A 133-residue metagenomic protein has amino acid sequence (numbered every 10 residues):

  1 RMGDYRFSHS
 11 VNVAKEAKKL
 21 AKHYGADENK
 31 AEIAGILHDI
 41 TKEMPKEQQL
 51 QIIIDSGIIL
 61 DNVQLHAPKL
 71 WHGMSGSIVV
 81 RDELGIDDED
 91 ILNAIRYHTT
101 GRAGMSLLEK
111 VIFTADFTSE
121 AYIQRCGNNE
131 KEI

Functional and structural regions predicted by a protein language model:
R1, L20-I133: Divalent metal-dependent catalytic cores for phosphoryl transfer on phosphate-bearing substrates
R1-K19: Short, Lys/Arg-rich amphipathic segments at extreme N-termini
